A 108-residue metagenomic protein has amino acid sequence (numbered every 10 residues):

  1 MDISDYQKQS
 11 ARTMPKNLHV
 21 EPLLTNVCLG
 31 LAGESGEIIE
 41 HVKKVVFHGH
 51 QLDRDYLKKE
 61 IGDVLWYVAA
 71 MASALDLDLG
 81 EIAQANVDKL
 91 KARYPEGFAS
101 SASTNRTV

Functional and structural regions predicted by a protein language model:
M1-I61, L65-V108: Flexible "arm" and connector segments at domain edges
